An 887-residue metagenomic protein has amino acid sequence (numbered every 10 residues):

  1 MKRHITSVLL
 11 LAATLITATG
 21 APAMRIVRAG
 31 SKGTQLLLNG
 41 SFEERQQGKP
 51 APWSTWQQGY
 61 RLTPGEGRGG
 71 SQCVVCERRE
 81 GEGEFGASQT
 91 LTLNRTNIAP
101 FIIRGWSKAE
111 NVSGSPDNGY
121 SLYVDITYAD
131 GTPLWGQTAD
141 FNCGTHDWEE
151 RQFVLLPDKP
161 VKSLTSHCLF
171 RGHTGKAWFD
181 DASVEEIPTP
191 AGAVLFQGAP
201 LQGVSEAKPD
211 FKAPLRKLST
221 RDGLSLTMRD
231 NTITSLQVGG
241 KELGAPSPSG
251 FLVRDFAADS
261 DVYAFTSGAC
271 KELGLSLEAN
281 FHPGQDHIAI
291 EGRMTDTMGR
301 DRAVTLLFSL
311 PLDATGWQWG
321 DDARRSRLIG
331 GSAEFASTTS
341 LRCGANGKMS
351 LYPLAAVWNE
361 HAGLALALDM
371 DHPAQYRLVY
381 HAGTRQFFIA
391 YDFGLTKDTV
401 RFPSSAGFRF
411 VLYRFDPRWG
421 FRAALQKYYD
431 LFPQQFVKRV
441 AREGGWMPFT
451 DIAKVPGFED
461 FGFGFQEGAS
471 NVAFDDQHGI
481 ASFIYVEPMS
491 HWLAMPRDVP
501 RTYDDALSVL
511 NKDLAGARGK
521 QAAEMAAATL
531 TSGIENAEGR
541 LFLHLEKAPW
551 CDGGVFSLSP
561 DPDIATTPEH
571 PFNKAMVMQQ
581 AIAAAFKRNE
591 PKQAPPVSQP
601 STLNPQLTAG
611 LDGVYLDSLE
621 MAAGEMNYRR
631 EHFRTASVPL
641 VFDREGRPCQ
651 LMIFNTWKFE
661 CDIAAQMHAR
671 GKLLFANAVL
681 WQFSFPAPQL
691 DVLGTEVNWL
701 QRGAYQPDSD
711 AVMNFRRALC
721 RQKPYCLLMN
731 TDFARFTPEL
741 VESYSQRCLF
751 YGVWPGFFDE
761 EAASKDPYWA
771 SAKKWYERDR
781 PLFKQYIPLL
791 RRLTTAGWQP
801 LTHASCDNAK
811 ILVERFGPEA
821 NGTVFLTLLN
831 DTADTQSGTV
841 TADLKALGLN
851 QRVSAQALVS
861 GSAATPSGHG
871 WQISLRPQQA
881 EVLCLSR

Functional and structural regions predicted by a protein language model:
P22-K217, T227-L273, H287, S309 (+1 more regions): Extracellular and organelle-lumenal recognition/adhesion modules and their flexible linkers in secreted
P190, L218-S508, D612-G613, S771 (+2 more regions): Carbohydrate-recognition beta-sandwich/jelly-roll modules in extracellular/periplasmic carbohydrate-active proteins
S309-R324, D843-G861: Solvent-exposed beta-hairpin/edge-strand motifs
T399-F408, Q477, M652-V853, V859: Active-site-proximal substrate-binding groove within the catalytic cores of carbohydrate-active enzymes
E443-V455, E459-E467, A548-K592, V641-T656 (+2 more regions): The substrate-binding groove and active-site-proximal loops of carbohydrate-active enzymes, especially glycoside
I484-P596, N604-L607: Active-site-adjacent "subsite" loops/lids of carbohydrate-active enzymes
M578-P596, Q606-F685: Active-site neighborhood of glycoside hydrolase catalytic domains
S867-R887: C-terminal beta-strand-rich structural cap/linker in extracellular carbohydrate-active enzymes
